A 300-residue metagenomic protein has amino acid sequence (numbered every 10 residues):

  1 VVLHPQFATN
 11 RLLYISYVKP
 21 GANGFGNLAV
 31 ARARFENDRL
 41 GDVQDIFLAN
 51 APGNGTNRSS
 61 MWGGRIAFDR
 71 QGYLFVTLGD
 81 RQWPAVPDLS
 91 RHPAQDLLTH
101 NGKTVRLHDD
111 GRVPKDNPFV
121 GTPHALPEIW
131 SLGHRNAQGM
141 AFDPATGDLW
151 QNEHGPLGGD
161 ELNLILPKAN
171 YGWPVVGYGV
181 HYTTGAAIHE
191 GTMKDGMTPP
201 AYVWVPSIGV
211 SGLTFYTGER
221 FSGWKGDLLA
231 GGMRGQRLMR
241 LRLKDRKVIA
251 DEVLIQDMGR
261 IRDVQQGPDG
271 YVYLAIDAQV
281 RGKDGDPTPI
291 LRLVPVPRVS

Functional and structural regions predicted by a protein language model:
V2-A85, G139-F142, G147-G155, P206-D251 (+1 more regions): Acidic, Gly/Ser/Thr-rich repeat motifs that build Ca2+-stabilized beta-propeller blades
N27, S90-A94, N101, G159 (+2 more regions): A detector of repeated loop/turn-to-beta-strand junctions in beta-rich toroidal repeat architectures
A33-T56, Q95-G139, I188-V205, L243-D257: Blade-edge beta-strand/turn elements of extracellular beta-propeller and related beta-sheet repeat scaffolds
I66, T104, L162: Conserved hydrophobic/aromatic pocket- or pore-lining residues that grip, position, or stack substrates in active sites
V113-D116, L149-N152, N170-V176: Acidic/polar loop patches that form or flank catalytic/metal-binding clefts of enzymes that bind anionic ligands
A125-L166: Repeat-solenoid scaffold signature
I165-M193: Mobile, glycine-enriched helix-loop/loop "lid" segments at the mouths of ligand-binding/catalytic clefts that gate
R260-D263: Repeated scaffold domains used in trafficking and secretory/extracellular systems, primarily beta-propellers
